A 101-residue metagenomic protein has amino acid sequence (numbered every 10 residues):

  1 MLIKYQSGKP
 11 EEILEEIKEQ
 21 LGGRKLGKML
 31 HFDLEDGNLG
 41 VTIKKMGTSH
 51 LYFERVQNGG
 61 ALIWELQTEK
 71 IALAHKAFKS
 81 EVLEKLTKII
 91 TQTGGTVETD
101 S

Functional and structural regions predicted by a protein language model:
M1-G40: Negatively charged, low-complexity tracts enriched in Asp/Glu with abundant Ser/Thr
I3, I17, L51-F53, L62 (+1 more regions): Hydrophobic beta-strand residues in large extracellular and virion-surface proteins
Y5-K9, K45-S49, T68-K70: Beta-strand elements of well-folded, non-transmembrane domains
G22-L26, G60-L62, V82-L86: Short, low-complexity, polar/charged sequence segments that are solvent-exposed and flexible
R24, E54-R55, G94: Functionally constrained cores in energy, signaling, and assembly domains
D33-N58: Short, intrinsically disordered low-complexity segments
H50-K76: Intrinsically disordered, low-complexity regulatory segments enriched in Ser/Thr/Pro and charged residues
A74-S101: A conserved amphipathic terminal alpha-helix motif
